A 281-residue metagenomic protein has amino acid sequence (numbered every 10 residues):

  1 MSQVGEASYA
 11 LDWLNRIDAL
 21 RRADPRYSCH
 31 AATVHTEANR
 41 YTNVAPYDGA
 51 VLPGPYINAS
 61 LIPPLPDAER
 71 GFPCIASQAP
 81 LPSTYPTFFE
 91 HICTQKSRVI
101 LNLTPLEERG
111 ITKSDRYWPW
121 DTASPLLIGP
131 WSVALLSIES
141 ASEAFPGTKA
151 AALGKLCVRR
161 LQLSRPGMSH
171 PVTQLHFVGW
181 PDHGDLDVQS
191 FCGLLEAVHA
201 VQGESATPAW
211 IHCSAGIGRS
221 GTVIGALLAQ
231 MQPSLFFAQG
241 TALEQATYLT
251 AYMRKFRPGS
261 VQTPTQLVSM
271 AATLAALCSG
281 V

Functional and structural regions predicted by a protein language model:
M1-V281: Cys-based phosphatases of the PTP/DUSP/CDC25 superfamily and their flanking regulatory architecture
